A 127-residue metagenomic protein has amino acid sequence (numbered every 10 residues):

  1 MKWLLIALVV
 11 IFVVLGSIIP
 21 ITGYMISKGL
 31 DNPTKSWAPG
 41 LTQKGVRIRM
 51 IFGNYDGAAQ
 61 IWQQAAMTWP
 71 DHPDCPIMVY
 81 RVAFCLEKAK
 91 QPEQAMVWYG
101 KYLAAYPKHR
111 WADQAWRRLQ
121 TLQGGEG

Functional and structural regions predicted by a protein language model:
M1-G127: Acidic, polar-rich low-complexity tracts and alpha-helical solenoid repeat scaffolds
